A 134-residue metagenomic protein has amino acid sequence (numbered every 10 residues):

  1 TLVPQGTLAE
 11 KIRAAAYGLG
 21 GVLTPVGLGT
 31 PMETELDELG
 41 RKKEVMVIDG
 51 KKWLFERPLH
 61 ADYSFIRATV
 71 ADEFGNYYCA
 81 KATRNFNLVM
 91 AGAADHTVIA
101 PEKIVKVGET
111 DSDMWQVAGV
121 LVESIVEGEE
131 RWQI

Functional and structural regions predicted by a protein language model:
T1-I134: Conserved alpha/beta enzyme-core scaffold
